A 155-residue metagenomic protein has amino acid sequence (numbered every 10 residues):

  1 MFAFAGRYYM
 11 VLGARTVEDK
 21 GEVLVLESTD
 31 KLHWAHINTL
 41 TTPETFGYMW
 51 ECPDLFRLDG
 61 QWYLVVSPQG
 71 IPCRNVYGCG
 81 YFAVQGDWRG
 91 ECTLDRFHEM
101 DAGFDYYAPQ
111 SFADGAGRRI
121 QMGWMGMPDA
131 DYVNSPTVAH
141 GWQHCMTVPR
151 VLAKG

Functional and structural regions predicted by a protein language model:
M1-G155: Carbohydrate-active catalytic/glycan-binding domains of CAZyme proteins, especially the secreted or lumenal ectodomains
